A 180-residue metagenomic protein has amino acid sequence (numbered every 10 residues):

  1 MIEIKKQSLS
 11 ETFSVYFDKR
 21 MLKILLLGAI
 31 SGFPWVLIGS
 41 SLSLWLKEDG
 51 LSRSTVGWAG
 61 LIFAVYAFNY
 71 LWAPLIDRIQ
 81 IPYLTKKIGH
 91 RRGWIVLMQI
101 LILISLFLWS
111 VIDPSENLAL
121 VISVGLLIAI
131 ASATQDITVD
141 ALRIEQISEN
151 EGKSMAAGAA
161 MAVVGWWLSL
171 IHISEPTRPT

Functional and structural regions predicted by a protein language model:
Q7-Y66: Helix-loop boundary and gating motifs at the non-cytosolic
W58-Q80: Central cavity-lining transmembrane alpha-helices of secondary-active solute carriers, predominantly the Major
L61-A64, A160-L168: Transmembrane alpha-helical cores of Major Facilitator Superfamily
I79-Q99: Cytoplasmic membrane-interface "Motif A"-like loop-to-helix N-cap segments of 12-TM Major Facilitator Superfamily
V96-P114: C-terminal ends and interior cores of transmembrane alpha-helices in multi-pass membrane transporters/permeases
S105-L108, N117-Q135: Hydrophobic core of transmembrane alpha-helices in multi-pass small-molecule transporters, especially MFS/SLC-type
A133-A162: Cytoplasmic helix-loop-helix junction between adjacent transmembrane helices in 12-TM secondary transporters
I171-T180: Single conserved hydrophobic/aromatic residue that forms the stacking wall/gate of nucleotide- or nucleobase-binding
